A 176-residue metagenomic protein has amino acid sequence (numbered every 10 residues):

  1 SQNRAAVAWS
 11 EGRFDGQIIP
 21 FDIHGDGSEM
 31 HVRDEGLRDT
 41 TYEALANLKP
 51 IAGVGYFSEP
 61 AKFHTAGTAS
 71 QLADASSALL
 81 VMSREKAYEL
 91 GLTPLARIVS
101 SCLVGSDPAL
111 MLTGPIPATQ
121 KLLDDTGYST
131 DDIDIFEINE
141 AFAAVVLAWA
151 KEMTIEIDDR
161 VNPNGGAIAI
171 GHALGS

Functional and structural regions predicted by a protein language model:
S1, A61-S77, V99-D125, I138-E140 (+1 more regions): Active-site pocket-shaping loop/turn-to-helix segments
S1, I18-I23, L92-L103, D131-E140 (+1 more regions): Beta-strand segments within the central parallel beta-sheet cores of soluble alpha/beta enzyme folds
S1-E89, E152-R160: N-terminal extracellular/periplasmic Venus flytrap/periplasmic-binding protein-like
G25, A52, G105, A167-I168: Residue-level detector of flexible, active-site-proximal loop/helix-junction positions within diverse enzyme catalytic
S28-G36, P108-P115, E140-D159, A173-S176: Short glycine/threonine-rich loop-to-helix capping motif typified by GTGT followed within a few residues by an Asp-Pro
Y42, L95, I116: ATP/adenylate-binding site constellation spanning eukaryotic-like Ser/Thr protein kinases, ABC-transporter
A78-S83, A118-L122, V146-W149: Buried hydrophobic packing segments
A87-P94, Q120-I135, M153-E156: Phosphate/pyrophosphate-binding loops at sites that engage ATP/ADP/AMP, CoA/4′-phosphopantetheine, polyphosphate
